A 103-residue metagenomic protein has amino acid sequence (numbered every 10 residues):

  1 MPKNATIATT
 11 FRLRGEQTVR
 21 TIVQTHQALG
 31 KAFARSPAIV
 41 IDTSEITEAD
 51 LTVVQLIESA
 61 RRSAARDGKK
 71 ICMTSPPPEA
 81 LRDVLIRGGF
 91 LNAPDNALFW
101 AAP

Functional and structural regions predicted by a protein language model:
M1-A49, E58-P103: STAS-like cytosolic regulatory interaction modules
